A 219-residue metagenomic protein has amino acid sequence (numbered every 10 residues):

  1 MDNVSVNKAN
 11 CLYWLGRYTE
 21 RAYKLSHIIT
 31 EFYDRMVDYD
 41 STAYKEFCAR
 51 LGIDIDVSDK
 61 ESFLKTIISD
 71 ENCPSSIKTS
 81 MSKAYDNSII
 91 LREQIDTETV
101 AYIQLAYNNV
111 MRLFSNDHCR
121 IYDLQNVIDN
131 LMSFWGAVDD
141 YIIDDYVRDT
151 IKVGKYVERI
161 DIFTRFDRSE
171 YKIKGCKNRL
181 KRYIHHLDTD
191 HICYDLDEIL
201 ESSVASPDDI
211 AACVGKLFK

Functional and structural regions predicted by a protein language model:
M1-K219: Alpha-helical transmembrane segments and their helix-helix packing motifs
